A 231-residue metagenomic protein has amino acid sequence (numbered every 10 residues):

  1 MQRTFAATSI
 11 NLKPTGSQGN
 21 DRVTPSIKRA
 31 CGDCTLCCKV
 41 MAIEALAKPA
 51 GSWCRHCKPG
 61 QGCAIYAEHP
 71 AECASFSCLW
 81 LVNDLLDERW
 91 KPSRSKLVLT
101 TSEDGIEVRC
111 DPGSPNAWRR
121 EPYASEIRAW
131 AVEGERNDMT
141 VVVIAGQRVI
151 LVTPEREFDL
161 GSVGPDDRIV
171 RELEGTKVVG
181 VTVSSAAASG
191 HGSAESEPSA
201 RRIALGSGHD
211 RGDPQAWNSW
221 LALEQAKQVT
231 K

Functional and structural regions predicted by a protein language model:
R3-K231: Short loop/turn segments that flank or connect secondary-structure elements
